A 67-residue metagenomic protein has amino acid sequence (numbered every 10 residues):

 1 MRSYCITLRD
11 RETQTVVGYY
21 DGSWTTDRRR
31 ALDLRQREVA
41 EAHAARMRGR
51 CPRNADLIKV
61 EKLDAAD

Functional and structural regions predicted by a protein language model:
M1-R28, L57-I58: Short aromatic-glycine-(Arg/Gly/Cys) micro-motifs in beta-strand/loop hairpins
R28-R35, E41: Amphipathic, hydrophobic secondary-structure cores in small proteins
R37-D67: Short, mixed-charge low-complexity intrinsically disordered segments
